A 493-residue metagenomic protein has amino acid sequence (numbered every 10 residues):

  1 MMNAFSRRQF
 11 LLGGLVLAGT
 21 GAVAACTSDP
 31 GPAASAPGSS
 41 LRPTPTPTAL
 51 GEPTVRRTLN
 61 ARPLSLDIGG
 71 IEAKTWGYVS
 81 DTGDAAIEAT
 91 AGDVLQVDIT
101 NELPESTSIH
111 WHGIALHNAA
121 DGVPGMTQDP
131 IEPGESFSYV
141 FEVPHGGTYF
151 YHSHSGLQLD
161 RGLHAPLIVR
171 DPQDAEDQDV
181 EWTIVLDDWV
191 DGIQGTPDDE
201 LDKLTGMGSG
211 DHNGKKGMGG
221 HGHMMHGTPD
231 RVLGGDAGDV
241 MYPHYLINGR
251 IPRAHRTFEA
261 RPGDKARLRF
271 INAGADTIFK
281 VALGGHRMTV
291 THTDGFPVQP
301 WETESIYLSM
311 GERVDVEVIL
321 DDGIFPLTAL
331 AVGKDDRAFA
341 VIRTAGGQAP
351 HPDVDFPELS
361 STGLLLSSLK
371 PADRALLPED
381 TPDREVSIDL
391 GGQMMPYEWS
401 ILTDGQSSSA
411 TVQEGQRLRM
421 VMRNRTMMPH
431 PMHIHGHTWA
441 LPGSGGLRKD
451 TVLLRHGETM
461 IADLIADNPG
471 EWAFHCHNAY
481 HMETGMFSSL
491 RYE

Functional and structural regions predicted by a protein language model:
M1-F5, V16-G21: N-terminal secretory signal peptides
L12-G13, G19-A22, T27-T58, L163-M207 (+3 more regions): Extended terminal and domain-junction accessory segments
G51-R56, I71-A73, P104, D179-E181 (+3 more regions): Sequence-level motif detector for i,i+2 pairs with an aromatic at +2
P53-D174, T277-I306, P326-D335, R384-V412 (+2 more regions): Histidine- and aromatic-enriched segments that form or immediately flank copper-ligand environments
V185-P262, I271: Acidic-aromatic/histidine active-site loop/patch
N272-G274, L283, L320-D322: A generic beta-sheet turn/junction motif
